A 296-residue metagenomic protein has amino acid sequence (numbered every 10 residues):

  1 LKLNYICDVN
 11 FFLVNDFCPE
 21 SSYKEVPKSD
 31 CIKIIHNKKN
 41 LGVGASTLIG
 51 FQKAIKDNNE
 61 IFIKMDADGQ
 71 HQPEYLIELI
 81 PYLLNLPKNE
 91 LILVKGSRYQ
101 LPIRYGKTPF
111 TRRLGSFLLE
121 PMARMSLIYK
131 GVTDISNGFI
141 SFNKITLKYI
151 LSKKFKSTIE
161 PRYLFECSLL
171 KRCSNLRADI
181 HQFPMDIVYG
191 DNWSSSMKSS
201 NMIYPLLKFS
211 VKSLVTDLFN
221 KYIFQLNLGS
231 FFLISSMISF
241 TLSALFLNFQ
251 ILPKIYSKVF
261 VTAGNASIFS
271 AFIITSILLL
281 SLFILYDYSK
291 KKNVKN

Functional and structural regions predicted by a protein language model:
L1-L3, D8-C18, I35: Short beta-strand/loop segment that forms part of the nucleotide-sugar
N4-C7, S29-C31, N58, L86-K88: Short helix-capping segments at alpha-helix termini
N10, C31-K33, G131, D179-H181: Conserved beta-strand segments of alpha/beta enzyme cores
N15-Y23, G69: A conserved acidic beta->alpha catalytic loop
V26, L79, L169: Aromatic/hydrophobic pocket-lining residues that form π-stacking "cages" and hydrophobic walls in ligand
N37-K56, I61-I63, P73-Y163, G190-N201: Acceptor/aglycone-binding surface of glycosyltransferases and processive sugar-polymer synthases
T158-N296: Hydrophobic helical membrane-anchoring modules
